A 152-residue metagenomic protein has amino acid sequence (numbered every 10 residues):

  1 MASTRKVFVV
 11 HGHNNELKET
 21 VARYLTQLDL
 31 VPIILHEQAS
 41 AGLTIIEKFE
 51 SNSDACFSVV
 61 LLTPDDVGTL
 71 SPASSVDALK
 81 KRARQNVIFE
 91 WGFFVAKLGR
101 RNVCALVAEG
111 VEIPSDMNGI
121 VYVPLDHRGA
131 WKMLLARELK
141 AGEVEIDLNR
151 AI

Functional and structural regions predicted by a protein language model:
M1-L61, K97, L148-I152: Conserved N-terminal substructure of TIR/SEFIR domains
K18, L106-S115: Short, glycine/polar-rich helix-capping loops at beta-to-alpha or helix-loop-helix junctions that flank or form
V21-A22, L70-S74, M117-N118: Short amphipathic alpha-helical segments
L35-E37, L106, L125: Conserved beta-strand termini and adjacent loop/short-helix elements that scaffold enzyme active sites in alpha/beta
A39-L43, Q85-I88, G129: Conserved phosphate-coordination/catalytic loops
N52-N102, V107-E109: Conserved beta-strand-loop-alpha-helix hinge of the TIR/SEFIR fold
I113-I152: C-terminal interaction surface of TIR/SEFIR-family domains
